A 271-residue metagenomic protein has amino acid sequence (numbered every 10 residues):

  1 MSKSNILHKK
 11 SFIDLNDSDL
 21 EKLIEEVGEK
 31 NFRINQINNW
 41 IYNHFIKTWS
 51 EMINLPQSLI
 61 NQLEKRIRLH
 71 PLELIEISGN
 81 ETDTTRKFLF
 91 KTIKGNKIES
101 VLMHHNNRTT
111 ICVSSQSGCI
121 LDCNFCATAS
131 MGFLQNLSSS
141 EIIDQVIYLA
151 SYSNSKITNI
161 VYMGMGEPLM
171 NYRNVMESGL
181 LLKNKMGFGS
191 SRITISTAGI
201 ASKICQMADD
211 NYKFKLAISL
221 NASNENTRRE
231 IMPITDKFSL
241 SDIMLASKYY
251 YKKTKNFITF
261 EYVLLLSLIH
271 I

Functional and structural regions predicted by a protein language model:
M1-T109: Flexible, acidic/Gly-rich N-terminal and inter-domain linker regions that tether and position cofactor-handling modules
N80, S114-S115, S196, S219: Short linear Ser/Thr-Pro motifs
T92, S117-C119, L220-A222: Short, small-residue-rich loop/turn micro-motifs
H104-E141: Canonical Radical SAM [4Fe-4S] cluster-binding loop centered on the CxxxCxxC motif and its immediate flanking residues
A129-N159: Conserved alpha-helical substructure of the radical SAM core
A150-N159, G164-H270: Conserved AdoMet/S-adenosylmethionine-binding subsite of the radical SAM
